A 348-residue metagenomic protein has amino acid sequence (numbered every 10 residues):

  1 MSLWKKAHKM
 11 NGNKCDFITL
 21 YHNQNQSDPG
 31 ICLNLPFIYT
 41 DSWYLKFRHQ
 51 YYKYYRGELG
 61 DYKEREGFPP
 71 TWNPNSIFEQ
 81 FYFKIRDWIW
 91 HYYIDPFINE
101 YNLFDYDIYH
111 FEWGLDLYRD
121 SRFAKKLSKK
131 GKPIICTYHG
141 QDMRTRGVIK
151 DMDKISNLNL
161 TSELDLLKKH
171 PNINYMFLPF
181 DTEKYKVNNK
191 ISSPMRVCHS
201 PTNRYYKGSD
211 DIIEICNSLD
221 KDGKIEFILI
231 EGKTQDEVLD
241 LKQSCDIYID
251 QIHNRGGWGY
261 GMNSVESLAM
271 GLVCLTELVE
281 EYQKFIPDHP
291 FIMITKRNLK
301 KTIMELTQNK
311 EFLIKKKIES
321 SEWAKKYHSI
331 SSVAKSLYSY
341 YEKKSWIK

Functional and structural regions predicted by a protein language model:
Y82-W88, I98-R119, I247: Short N-terminal targeting/anchoring amphipathic segment
D107-G114, A124-M143, L158-T161: Active-site proximal beta-strand in glycosyltransferases
I135, D142-M143, K154-V187: Donor nucleotide-sugar binding/catalytic pocket of nucleotide-sugar-dependent glycosyltransferases
V187-K207, I213: Conserved donor-binding/catalytic core segment of Leloir-type glycosyltransferases
Q251-G261, T276-P290: Nucleotide-sugar-dependent
S267-T276: Short hydrophobic beta-strand element within catalytic cores of glycosyltransferases and related nucleotide-activated
Q283-M304: Change "using UDP/GDP/dTDP sugars" to "using nucleotide sugars
E311-E342, W346: A charged, aromatic-enriched C-terminal amphipathic alpha-helix characteristic of glycosyltransferases across folds
